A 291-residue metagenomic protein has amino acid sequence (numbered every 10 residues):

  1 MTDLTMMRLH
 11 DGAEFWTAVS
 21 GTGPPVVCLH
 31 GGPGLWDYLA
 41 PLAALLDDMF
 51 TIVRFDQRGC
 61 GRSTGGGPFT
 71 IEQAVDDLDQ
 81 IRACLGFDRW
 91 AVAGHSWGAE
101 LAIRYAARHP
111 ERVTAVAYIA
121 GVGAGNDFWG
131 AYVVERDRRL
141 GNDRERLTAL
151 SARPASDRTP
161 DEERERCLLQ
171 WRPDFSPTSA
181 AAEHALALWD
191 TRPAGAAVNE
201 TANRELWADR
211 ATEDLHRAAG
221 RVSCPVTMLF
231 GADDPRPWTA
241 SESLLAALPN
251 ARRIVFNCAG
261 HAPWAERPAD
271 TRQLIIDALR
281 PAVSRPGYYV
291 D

Functional and structural regions predicted by a protein language model:
L9-G65, I81-R82: Conserved HGGG/HGGXW glycine-rich cap/lid loop of the alpha/beta-hydrolase fold
V53-W97, Q273: Active-site loop/oxyanion-hole signature of alpha/beta-hydrolase fold enzymes
D88-A131: Conserved hydrolase catalytic core segment
V116-A155: Flexible "cap/lid" loop of the alpha/beta hydrolase fold
A152-A202: Conserved alpha/beta-hydrolase catalytic His-Asp/Glu region
V222, M228-F230: Short beta-strand/loop motif that positions the catalytic acidic residue of the alpha/beta-hydrolase fold
P235-A240: Conserved alpha/beta-hydrolase "acid-adjacent" motif
A251-D291: Catalytic active-site module of serine/aspartate enzymes centered on a nucleophile-bearing elbow/loop
